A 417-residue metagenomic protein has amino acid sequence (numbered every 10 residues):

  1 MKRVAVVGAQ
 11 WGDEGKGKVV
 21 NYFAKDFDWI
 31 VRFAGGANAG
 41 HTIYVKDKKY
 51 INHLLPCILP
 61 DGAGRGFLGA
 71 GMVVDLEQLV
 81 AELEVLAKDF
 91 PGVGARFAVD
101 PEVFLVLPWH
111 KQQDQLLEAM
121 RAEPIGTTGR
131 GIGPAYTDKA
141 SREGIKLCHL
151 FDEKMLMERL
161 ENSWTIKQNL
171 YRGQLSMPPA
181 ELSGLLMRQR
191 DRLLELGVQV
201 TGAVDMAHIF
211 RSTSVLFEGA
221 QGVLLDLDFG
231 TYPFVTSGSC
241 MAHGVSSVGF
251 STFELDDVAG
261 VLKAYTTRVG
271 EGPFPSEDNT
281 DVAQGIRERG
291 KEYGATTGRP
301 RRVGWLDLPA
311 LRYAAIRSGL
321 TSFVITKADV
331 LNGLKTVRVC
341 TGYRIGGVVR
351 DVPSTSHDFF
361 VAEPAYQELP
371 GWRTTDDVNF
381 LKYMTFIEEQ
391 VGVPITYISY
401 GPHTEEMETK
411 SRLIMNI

Functional and structural regions predicted by a protein language model:
M1-I417: Non-transmembrane, aqueous-exposed alpha-helical and coiled segments at domain scale
